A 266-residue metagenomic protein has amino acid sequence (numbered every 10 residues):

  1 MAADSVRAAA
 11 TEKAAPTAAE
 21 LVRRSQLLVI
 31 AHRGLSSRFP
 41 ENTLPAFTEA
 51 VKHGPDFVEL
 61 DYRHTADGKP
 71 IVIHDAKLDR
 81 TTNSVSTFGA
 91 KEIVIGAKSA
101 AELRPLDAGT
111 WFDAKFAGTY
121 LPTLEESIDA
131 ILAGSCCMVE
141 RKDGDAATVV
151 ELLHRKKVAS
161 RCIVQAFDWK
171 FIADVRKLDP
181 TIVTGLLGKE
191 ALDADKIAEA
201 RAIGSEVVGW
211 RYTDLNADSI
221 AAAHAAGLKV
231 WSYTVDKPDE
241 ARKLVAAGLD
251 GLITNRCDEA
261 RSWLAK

Functional and structural regions predicted by a protein language model:
A3-K266: Phosphate-group recognition and catalysis centered on beta-loop-alpha active-site segments
